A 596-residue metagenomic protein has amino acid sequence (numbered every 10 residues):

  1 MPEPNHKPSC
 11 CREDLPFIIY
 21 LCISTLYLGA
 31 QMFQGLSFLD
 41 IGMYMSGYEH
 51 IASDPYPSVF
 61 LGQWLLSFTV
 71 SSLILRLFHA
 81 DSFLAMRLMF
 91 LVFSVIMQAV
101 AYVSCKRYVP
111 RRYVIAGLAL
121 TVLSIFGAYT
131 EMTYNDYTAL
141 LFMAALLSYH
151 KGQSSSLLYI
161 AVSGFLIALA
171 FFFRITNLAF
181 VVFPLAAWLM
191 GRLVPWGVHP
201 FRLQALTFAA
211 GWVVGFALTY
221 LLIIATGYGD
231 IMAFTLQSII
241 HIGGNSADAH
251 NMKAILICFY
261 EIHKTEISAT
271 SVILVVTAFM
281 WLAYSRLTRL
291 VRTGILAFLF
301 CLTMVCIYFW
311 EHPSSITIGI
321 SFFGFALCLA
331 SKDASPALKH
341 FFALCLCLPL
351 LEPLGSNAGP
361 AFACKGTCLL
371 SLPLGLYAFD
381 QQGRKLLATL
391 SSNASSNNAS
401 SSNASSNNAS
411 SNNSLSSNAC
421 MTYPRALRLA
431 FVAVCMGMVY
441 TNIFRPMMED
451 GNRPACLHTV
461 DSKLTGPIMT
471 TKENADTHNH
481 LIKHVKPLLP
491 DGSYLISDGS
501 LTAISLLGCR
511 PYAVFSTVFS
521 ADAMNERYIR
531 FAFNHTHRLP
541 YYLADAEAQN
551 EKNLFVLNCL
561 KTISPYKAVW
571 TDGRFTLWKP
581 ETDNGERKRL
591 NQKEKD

Functional and structural regions predicted by a protein language model:
M32-G47, S58-L73, A80-L84, G227-Y228 (+1 more regions): Extracytoplasmic catalytic/substrate-binding loops of multi-pass membrane glycan-assembly enzymes
L88-Y108, F279-A283: Transmembrane-helix motifs of polytopic, lipid-linked glycan transferases
A101-L123, L158: Transmembrane-helix signature of polytopic, membrane-embedded enzymes that assemble or transfer cell-envelope glycans
I125-F126, Y159-A186, V214, C301-V305 (+1 more regions): Membrane-interface alpha helices of multi-pass inner-membrane proteins
Y129-A139: Short acidic/glycine- and proline-prone juxtamembrane loop motifs at membrane-interface regions of multi-pass membrane
M143-I160, W196, M280-W281, A326-A337: Membrane-interface transmembrane helices that cradle and orient dolichyl/undecaprenyl
S148-L169, F201-R202, L206-T207, G294-A297 (+1 more regions): Short hydrophobic alpha-helices at membrane interfaces in multi-pass membrane enzymes
Y440-S520, L539-Q549, W578: Short periplasmic/luminal acceptor-recognition loop of GT-C membrane glycosyltransferases, typified by
